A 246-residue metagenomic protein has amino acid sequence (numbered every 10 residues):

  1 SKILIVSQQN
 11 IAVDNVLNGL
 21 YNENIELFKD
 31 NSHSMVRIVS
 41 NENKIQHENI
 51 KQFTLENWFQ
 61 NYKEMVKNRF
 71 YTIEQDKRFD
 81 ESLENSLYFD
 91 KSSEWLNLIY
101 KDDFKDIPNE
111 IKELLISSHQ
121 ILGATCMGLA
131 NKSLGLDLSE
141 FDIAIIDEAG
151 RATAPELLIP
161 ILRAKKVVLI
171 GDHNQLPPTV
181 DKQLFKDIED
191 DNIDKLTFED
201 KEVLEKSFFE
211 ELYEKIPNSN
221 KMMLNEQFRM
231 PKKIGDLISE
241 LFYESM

Functional and structural regions predicted by a protein language model:
K2-E140, T179-D200: Conserved P-loop NTPase motor core of helicases/translocases
M127-I146, G150-M246: Conserved helicase motor core of SF1/SF2 NTP-dependent helicases
